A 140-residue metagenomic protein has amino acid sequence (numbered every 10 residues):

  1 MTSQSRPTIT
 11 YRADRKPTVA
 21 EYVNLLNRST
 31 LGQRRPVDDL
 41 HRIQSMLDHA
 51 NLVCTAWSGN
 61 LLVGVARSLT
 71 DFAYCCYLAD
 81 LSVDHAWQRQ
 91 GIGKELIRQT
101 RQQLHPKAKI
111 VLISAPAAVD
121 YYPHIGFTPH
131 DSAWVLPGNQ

Functional and structural regions predicted by a protein language model:
T2-L40, A133: Short amphipathic alpha-helix that is part of the acyltransferase structural core
D14, L81-V83, A118: Hydrophobic adenine-recognition pocket in adenosine-nucleotide-binding enzymes
Q44-T55, A108-K109, S132: A short helix-loop-beta-strand connector motif used in the catalytic cores of GNAT acetyltransferases and, in some
T55, L61-T70, C75-S82: Conserved beta-strand in the GNAT
W87, G91-L96: Conserved acetyl-CoA pyrophosphate-binding loop and the N-cap/start of the following alpha-helix in GNAT-like
P106-L112, P116-Q140: Conserved active-site alpha-helix within GNAT-family acetyltransferase domains
